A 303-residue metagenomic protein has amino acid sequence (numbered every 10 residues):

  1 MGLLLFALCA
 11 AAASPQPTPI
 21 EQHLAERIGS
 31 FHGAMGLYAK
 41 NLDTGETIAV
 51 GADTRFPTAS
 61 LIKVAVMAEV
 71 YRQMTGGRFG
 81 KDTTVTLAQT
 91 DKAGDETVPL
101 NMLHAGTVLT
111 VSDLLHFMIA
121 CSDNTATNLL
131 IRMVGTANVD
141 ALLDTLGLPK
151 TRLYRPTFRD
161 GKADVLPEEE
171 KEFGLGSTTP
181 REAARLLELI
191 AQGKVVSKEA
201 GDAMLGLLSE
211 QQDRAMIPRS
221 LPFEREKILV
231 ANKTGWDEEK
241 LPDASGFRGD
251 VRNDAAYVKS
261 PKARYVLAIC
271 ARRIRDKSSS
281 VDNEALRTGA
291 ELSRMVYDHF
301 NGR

Functional and structural regions predicted by a protein language model:
M1-A10: Bacterial N-terminal signal peptides
A10-P17: Boundary at the C-terminal end of the N-terminal hydrophobic targeting segment
P19-R27, H32-M35, K40-T44, M102-A105 (+2 more regions): Penicillin-recognizing serine hydrolase domain
G45, P57-V85, L267: Active-site SXXK
E46-A52: Amphipathic coiled-coil signal-relay and dimerization helices
R72-K92, D140, S197-G201: Short, well-structured active-site flanking segments
E96-N101: Signal peptide-directed extracytoplasmic domains
